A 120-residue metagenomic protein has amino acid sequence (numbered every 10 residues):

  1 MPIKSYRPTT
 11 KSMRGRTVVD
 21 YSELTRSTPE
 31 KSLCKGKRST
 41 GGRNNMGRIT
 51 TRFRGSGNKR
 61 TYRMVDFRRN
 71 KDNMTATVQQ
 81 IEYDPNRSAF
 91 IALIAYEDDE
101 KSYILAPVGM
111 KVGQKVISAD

Functional and structural regions predicted by a protein language model:
M1-R87, V108-D120: Basic, glycine/proline-rich low-complexity segments that contact nucleic acids
I91-Y96: Short, acidic/hydrophobic/Gly-rich beta-strand patch recurrent on exposed beta strands that often constitutes part
K101-L105: Short alpha-helix capping/helix-loop boundary micro-motifs
